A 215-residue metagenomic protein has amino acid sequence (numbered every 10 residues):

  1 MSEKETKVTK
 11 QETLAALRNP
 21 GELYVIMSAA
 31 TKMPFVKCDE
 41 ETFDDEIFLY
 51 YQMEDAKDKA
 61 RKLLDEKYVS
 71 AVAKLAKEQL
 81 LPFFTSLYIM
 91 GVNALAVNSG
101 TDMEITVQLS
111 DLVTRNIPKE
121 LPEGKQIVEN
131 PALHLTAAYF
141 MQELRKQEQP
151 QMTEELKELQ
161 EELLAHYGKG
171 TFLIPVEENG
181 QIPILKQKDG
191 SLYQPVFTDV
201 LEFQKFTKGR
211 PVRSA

Functional and structural regions predicted by a protein language model:
M1-A215: An interfacial alpha-helical scaffold signature
